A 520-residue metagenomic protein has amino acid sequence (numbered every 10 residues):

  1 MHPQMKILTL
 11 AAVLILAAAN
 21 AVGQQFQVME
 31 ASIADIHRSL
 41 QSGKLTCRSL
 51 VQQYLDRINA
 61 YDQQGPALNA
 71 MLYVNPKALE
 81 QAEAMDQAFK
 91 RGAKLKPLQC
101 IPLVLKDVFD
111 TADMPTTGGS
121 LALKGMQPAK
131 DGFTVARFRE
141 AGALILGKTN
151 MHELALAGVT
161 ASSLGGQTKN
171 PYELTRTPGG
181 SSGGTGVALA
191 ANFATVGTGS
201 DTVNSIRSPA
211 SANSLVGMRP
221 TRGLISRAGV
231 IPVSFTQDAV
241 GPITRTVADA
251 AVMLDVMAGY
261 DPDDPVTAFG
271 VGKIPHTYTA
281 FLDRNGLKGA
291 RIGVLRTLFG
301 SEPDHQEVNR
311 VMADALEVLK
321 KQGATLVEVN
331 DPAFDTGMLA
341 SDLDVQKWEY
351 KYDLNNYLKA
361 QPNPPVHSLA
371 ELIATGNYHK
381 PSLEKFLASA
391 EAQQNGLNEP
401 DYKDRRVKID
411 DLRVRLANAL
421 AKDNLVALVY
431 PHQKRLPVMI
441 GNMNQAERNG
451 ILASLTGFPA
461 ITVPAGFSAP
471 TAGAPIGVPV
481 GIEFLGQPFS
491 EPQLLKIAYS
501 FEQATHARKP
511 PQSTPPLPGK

Functional and structural regions predicted by a protein language model:
M1-T9: Bacterial N-terminal signal peptides that target proteins for export
A18-A19: N-terminal signal peptide c-region/cleavage motif recognized by signal peptidases
Q25-V203, T221, R245, G289 (+2 more regions): Gly/Ser-rich catalytic/binding loops embedded in alpha/beta enzyme cores
A60, A191-R296, S301-E302, A313-Q322 (+1 more regions): Structural helix-boundary/capping segments
Q99-G118, A280-T297, K347-A417, T462-G481: Short helix-loop capping/hinge segments that flank enzyme active sites or metal/cofactor-binding pockets
G118-S120, T168-K169, S181, I231-A239 (+2 more regions): Flexible glycine/proline-enriched surface loops and loop-helix/loop-strand junctions
G125, T267-G272, E399-K403, D423 (+1 more regions): Short, surface-exposed loop/helix-turn segments at secondary-structure junctions that function as lids/hinges flanking
